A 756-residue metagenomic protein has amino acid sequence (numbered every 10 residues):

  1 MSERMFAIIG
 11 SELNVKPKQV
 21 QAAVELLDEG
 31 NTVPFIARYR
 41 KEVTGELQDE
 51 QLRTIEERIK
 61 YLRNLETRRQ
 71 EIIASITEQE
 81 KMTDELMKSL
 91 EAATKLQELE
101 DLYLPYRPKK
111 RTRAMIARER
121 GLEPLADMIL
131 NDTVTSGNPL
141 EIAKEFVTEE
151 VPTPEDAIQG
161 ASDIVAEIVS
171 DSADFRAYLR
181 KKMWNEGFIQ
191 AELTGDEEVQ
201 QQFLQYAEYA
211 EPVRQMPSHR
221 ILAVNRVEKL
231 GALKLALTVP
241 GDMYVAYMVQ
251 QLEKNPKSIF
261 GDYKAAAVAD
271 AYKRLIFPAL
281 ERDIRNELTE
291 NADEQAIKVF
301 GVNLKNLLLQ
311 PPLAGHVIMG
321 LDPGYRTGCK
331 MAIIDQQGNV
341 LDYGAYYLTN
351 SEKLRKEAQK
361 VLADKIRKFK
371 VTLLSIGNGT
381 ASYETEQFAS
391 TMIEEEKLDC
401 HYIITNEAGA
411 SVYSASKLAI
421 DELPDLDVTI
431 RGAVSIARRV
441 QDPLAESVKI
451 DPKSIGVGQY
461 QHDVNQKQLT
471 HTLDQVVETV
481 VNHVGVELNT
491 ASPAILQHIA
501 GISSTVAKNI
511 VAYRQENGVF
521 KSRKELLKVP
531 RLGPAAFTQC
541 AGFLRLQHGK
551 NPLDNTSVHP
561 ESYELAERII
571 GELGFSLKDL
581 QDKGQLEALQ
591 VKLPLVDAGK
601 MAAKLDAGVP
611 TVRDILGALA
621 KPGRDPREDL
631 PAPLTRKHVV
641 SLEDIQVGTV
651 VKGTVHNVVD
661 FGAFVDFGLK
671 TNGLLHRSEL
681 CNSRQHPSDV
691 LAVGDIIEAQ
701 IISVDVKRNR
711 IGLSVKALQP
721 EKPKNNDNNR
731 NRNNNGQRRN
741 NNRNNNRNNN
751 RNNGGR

Functional and structural regions predicted by a protein language model:
S2-M5, E57, R63-K81, K88-E91 (+6 more regions): Long, highly charged, low-complexity intrinsically disordered interaction regions that mediate electrostatic DNA/RNA
K16-P17, E29-G30, L96-Q97, K110 (+20 more regions): Short flexible coil/turn linkers enriched for glycine and charged/polar residues that connect secondary-structure
K18, A23-L27, A37-K81, K88 (+5 more regions): Charged, low-complexity terminal tails
Y39-K41, L130, P240, P323 (+11 more regions): Short, ordered loop/turn segments at secondary-structure junctions
Q51-R53, Y61, L65-S75, Q79-G320 (+2 more regions): Duplex nucleic acid-engaging cores and interfaces of nucleic-acid transaction enzymes
K181-I189, L321-Y325, G379-A381, T405-V412 (+5 more regions): A glycine-rich phosphate-binding loop feature that marks nucleotide/adenosyl-phosphate handling sites
I318-G320, K330, F388-A389, S522-E525 (+3 more regions): Short beta-alpha junctions and helix-cap segments that line functional grooves
G549-K550, D554-R756: Single-stranded RNA-binding regions, centering on S1/OB-family and related RNA-binding modules
